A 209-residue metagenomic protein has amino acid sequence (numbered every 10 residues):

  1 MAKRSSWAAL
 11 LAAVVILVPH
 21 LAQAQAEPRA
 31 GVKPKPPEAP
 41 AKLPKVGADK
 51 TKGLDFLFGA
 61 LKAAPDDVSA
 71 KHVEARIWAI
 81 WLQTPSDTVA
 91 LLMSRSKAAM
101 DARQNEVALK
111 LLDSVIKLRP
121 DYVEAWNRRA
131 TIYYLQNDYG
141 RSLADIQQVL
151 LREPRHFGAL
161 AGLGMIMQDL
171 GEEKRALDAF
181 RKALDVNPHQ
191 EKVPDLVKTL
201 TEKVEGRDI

Functional and structural regions predicted by a protein language model:
A2, L21-A90: N-terminal leader/linker segments that initiate helical-solenoid repeat arrays
R29-K35, A39-K45, H72, A79 (+2 more regions): Terminal, low-structured helical/coil segments at or just beyond the last alpha-helical repeat
A60-A63, A98, I132, I166 (+1 more regions): Residue-level signature for tetratricopeptide repeat
S86-A159: Alpha-helical adaptor scaffolds
D101, L135, D169-L170, E202-G206: Register position in tetratricopeptide repeats
